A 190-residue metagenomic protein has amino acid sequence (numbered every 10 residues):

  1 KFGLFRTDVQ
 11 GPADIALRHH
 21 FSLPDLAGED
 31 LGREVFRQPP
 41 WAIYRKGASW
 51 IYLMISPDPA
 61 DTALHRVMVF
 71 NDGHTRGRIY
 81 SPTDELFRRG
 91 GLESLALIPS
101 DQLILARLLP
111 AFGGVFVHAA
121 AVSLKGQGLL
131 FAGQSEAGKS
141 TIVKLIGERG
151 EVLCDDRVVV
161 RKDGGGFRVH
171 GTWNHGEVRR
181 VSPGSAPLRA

Functional and structural regions predicted by a protein language model:
K1-L130, Q134-S135, L145-E151, V158-A190: A noncatalytic interaction/capping subdomain that flanks phosphate/NTP-handling catalytic cores
A137-K139: Conserved glycine(s) of the Walker
I142: Hydrophobic positions on the alpha1 helix immediately C-terminal to the Walker A/P-loop
